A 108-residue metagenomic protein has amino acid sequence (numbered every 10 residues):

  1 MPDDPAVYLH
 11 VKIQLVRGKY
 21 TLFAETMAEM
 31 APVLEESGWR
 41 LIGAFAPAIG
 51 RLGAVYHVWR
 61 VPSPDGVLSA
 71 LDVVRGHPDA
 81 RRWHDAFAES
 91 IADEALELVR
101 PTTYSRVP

Functional and structural regions predicted by a protein language model:
M1-D4, R40-Y56, R81-P108: Glycine-rich beta-strand-turn "strand-cap" elements at beta-sheet edges
V7-Q14, G43-R75, P108: Short, well-ordered beta-strand segments in beta-rich or mixed alpha/beta enzyme and ligand-binding folds
K19-A44, R75: Short amphipathic alpha-helical segments
K19-T21, D65-V67, Y104-R106: Residue-level signal for secondary-structure boundary sites
L34, W59, D93: Functionally engaged cysteine thiol sites
S63-D65, D79-H84: Vicinal oxygen chelate
